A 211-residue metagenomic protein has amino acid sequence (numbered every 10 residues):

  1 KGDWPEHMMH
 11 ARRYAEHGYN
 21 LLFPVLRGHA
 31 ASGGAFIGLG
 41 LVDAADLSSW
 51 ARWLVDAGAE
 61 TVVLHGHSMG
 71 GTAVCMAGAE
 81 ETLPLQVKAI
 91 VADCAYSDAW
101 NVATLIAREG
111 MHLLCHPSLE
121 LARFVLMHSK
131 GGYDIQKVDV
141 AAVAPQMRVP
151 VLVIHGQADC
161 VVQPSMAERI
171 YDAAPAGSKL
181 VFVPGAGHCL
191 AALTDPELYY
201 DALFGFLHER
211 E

Functional and structural regions predicted by a protein language model:
K1-W50: Membrane-embedded segments
A45-T61: Conserved acidic catalytic loop of the alpha/beta-hydrolase fold
M76-D134: Hydrolase active-site cap/lid region
V140, V149, Q163-D172: Short alpha-helix in the alpha/beta-hydrolase fold that links the catalytic acid
Q146-R148, V153-H155, D159: Short beta-strand/loop motif that positions the catalytic acidic residue of the alpha/beta-hydrolase fold
A158-V162, C189-L190: Acidic catalytic loop of the alpha/beta-hydrolase fold
Y171-C189: Catalytic histidine neighborhood in serine/cysteine hydrolases with alpha/beta-hydrolase-type architecture
A186-Y200: Catalytic histidine-centered segment of alpha/beta-hydrolase-like enzymes
